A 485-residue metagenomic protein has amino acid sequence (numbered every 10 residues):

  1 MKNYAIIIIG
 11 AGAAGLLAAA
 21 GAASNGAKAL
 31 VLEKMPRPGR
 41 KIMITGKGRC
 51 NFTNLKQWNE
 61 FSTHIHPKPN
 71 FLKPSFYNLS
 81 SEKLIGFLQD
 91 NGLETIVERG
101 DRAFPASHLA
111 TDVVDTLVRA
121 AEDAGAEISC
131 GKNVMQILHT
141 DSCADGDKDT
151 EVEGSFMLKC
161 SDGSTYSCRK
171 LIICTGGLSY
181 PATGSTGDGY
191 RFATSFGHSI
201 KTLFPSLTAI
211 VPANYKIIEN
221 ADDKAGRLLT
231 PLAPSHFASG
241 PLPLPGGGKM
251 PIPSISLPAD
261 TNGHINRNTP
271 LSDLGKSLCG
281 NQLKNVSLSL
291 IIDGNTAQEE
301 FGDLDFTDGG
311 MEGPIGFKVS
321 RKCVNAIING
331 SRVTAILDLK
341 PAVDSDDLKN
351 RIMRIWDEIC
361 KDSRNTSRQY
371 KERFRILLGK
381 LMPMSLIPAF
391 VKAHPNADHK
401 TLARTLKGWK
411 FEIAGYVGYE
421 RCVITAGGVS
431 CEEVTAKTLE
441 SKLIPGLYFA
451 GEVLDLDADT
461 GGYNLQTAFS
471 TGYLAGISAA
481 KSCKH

Functional and structural regions predicted by a protein language model:
Y4-V31, A479-A480: N-terminal Rossmann-like FAD-binding beta1-loop-alpha1 element of flavoenzymes
I8, G12-A14, G177-S179, L454: Residue-level detector of alpha-helix initiation sites
A23-K47: Glycine-rich FAD pyrophosphate-binding loop
S24, R37, W58-E60, Y77 (+8 more regions): Residue-level recognition of phosphate/Mg2+-coordinating polar/acidic sites in nucleotide-handling active sites
M43-K73: N-terminal glycine-rich dinucleotide-binding loop that anchors FAD/FMN and/or NAD(P) in oxidoreductases
L72-S80, G100-R119, Y180-G184, A213 (+1 more regions): Short beta-strand to alpha-helix junction loop
A120-C143, D149-L229, I255-T366, F374: Predominantly flavin-linked oxidoreductase catalytic cores and closely associated redox partners
S179-F192, F196, L456-C483: A conserved FAD-binding loop/helix module that cradles the flavin
